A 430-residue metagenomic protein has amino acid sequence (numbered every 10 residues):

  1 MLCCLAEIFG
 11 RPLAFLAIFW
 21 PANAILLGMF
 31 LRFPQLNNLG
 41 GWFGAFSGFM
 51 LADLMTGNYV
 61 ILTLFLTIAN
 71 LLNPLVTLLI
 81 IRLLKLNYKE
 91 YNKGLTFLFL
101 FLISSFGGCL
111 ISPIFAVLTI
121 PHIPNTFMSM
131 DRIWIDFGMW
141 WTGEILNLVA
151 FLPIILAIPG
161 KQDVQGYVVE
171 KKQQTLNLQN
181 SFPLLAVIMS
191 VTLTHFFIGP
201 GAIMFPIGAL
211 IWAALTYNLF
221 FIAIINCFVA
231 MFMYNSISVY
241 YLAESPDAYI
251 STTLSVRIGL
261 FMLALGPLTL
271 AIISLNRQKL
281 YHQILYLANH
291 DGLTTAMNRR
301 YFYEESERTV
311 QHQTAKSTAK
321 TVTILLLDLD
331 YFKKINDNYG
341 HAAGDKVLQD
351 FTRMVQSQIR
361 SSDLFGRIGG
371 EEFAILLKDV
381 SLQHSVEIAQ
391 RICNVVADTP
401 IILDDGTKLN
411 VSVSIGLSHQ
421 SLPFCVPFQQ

Functional and structural regions predicted by a protein language model:
M1-I18, L26-P124, L152-V164, Q174-A202 (+3 more regions): Short helix-perturbing small/polar motifs within transmembrane alpha-helices
M204-F205, S236, L242-A243, Y249 (+3 more regions): Signal-transducing coiled-coil linker helices
L285-E305, L327-H341, Q349: Conserved nucleotide-binding and Mg2+-coordinating catalytic segments in signaling enzymes
E305-Y339, V355, G366: Active-site-proximal structural segments of metal-dependent nucleotidyl cyclase/transferase enzymes
K316-A319, R367, V396-V413: Catalytic core regions of nucleotide second-messenger enzymes
F332, F351, F365-I368, F373 (+1 more regions): Hydrophobic framework residues that shape the active-site pocket of cyclic nucleotide turnover catalytic cores
D337, L382, V386-Q390, D405-G406 (+1 more regions): Catalytic-core segments of nucleotide cyclases and related cyclic-nucleotide turnover enzymes
V347, R360, A374-N394: Short helix/loop segment flanking the catalytic signature motif in cyclic-nucleotide metabolism enzymes
